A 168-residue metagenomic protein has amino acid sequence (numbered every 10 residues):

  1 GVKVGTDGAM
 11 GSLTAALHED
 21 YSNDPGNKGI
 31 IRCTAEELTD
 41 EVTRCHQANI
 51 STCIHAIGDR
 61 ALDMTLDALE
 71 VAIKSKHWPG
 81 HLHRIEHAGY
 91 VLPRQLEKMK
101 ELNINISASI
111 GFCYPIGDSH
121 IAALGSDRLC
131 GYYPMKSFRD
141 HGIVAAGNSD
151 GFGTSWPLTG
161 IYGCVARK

Functional and structural regions predicted by a protein language model:
G1-R60, K98-N105, G111, G151 (+1 more regions): Metal-coordinating catalytic core of metallo-dependent amide/deamination hydrolases
A35, P93, G131-Y132: Structural motif corresponding to alpha-helix initiation and N-cap regions
T43-C53, R60-H83, H87-A88, E97 (+1 more regions): His/Asp/Glu-enriched, well-ordered alpha-helical/loop segment that forms or immediately abuts the divalent-metal
